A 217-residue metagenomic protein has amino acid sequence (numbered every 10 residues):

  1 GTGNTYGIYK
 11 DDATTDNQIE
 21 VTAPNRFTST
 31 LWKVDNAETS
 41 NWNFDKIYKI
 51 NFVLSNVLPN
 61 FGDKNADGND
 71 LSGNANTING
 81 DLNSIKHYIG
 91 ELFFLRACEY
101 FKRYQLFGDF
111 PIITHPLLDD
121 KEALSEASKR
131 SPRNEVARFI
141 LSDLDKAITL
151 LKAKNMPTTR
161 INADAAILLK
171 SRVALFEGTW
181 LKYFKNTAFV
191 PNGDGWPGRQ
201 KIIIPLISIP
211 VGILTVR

Functional and structural regions predicted by a protein language model:
G1-E20, L106-F110, T114, A137 (+3 more regions): An aromatic- and glycine-enriched ligand-binding surface/loop that stacks and positions planar moieties
D16-F107, A123-T158: Conserved, well-structured interaction surfaces
I113-K121: Short, conserved phosphate-binding/catalytic loop or strand-edge motifs used in phosphoryl-/nucleotidyl-transfer
